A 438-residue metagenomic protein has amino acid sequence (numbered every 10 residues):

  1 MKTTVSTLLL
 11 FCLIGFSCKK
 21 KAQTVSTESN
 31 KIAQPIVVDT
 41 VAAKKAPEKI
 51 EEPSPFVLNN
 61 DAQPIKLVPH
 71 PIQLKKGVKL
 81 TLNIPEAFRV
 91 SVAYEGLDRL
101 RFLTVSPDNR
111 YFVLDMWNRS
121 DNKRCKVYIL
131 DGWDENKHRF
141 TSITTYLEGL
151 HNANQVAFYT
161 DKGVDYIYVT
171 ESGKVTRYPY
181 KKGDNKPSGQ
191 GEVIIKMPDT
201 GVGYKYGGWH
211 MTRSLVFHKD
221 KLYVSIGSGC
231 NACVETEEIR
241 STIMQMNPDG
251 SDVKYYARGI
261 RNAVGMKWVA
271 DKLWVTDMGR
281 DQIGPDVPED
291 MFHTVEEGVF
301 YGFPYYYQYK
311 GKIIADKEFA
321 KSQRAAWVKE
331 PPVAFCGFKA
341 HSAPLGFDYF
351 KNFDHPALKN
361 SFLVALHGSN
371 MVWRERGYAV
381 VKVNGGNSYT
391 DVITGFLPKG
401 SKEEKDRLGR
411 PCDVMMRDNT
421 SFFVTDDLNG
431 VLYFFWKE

Functional and structural regions predicted by a protein language model:
D39-P85, T212, S228-N231, M246-S251 (+6 more regions): Beta-propeller domain segments
V92-G96, T145-H151, I194-D199, G203-G207 (+4 more regions): Surface loop/turn motifs at the tips and blade-to-blade linkers of beta-strand repeat domains
Y94, T104, A157-Y159, V216 (+3 more regions): Conserved beta-strand position repeated across blades of beta-propeller domains
L100-R101, K123-D161: Blade-loop segments of beta-propeller domains
D108-N109, G163-D165, K219-D220, A270-D271 (+2 more regions): Short coil/turn segments that connect the beta-strands within blades of beta-propeller domains
C125-I129, K174-T176, T242-M244, M291 (+2 more regions): A short loop-to-beta-strand structural motif that recurs across blades of beta-propeller domains
L130-H138, Y178-P187, E296-Y301, K382-G386 (+1 more regions): Short loop/turn segments immediately following beta-strands, especially the blade-tip and inter-blade linker loops
T141-Y159, V169-V216: Asp-box/WD-like beta-propeller blade repeats and closely related beta-sheet repeat scaffolds
